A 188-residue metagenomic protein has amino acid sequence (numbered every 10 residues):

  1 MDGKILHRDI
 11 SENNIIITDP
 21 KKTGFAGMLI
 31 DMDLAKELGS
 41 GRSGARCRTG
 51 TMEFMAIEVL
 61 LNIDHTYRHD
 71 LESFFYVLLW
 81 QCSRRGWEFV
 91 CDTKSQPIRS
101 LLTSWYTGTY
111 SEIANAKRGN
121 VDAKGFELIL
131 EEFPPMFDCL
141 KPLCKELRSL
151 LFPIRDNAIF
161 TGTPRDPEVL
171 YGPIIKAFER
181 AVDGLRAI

Functional and structural regions predicted by a protein language model:
M1-D19: Catalytic-loop of the protein kinase fold
H7-D9, D31, D70-E72: Acidic active-site catalytic centers that drive phospho-/nucleotidyl reactions and related ester hydrolyses
S11, D19, I30-L34, H65 (+1 more regions): Helical subdomain adjoining the active site within ATP-dependent kinase catalytic cores
T18-T49: Activation segment/activation loop of eukaryotic-type protein kinase catalytic domains
A45-V59: Conserved activation segment of eukaryotic-like protein kinases, specifically the C-terminal portion of the activation
E58-H69: Conserved end of the kinase activation segment
L71-Q81: A conserved short alpha-helix in the C-terminal lobe of the Hanks/eukaryotic protein kinase catalytic domain
